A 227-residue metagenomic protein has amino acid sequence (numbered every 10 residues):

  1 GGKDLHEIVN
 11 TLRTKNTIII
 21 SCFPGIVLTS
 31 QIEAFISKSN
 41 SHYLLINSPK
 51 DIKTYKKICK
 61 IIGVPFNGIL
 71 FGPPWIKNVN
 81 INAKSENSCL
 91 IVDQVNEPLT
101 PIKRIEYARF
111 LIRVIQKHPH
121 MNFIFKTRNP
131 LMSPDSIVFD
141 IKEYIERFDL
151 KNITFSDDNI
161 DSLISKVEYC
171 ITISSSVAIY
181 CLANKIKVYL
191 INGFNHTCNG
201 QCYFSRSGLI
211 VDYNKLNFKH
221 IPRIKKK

Functional and structural regions predicted by a protein language model:
G1-L70, P130: Active-site and donor-binding regions of nucleotide-sugar-utilizing enzymes
G2-D4, I26-L28, D51, V95-R104 (+3 more regions): Short acidic, S/G/P-rich loop/turn micro-motifs used as interaction or catalytic elements
I18, Y43, S88, N122 (+1 more regions): Structural motif
C22, L45, I91-V92, I124-K126 (+1 more regions): Short hydrophobic segments within beta-strands
T29-A34, K53-I58, K77-N82, L182-A183 (+1 more regions): Short, charged, surface-exposed secondary-structure boundary motifs
I76-I141: Conserved catalytic-core segment of nucleotide-activated headgroup transferases in glycan assembly
P130-A183, V188: Donor nucleotide-activated moiety binding/catalytic core segment of transferases that use nucleotide-activated donors
S176-K227: Catalytic binding pocket for nucleotide-activated donors in carbohydrate/polymer assembly enzymes
